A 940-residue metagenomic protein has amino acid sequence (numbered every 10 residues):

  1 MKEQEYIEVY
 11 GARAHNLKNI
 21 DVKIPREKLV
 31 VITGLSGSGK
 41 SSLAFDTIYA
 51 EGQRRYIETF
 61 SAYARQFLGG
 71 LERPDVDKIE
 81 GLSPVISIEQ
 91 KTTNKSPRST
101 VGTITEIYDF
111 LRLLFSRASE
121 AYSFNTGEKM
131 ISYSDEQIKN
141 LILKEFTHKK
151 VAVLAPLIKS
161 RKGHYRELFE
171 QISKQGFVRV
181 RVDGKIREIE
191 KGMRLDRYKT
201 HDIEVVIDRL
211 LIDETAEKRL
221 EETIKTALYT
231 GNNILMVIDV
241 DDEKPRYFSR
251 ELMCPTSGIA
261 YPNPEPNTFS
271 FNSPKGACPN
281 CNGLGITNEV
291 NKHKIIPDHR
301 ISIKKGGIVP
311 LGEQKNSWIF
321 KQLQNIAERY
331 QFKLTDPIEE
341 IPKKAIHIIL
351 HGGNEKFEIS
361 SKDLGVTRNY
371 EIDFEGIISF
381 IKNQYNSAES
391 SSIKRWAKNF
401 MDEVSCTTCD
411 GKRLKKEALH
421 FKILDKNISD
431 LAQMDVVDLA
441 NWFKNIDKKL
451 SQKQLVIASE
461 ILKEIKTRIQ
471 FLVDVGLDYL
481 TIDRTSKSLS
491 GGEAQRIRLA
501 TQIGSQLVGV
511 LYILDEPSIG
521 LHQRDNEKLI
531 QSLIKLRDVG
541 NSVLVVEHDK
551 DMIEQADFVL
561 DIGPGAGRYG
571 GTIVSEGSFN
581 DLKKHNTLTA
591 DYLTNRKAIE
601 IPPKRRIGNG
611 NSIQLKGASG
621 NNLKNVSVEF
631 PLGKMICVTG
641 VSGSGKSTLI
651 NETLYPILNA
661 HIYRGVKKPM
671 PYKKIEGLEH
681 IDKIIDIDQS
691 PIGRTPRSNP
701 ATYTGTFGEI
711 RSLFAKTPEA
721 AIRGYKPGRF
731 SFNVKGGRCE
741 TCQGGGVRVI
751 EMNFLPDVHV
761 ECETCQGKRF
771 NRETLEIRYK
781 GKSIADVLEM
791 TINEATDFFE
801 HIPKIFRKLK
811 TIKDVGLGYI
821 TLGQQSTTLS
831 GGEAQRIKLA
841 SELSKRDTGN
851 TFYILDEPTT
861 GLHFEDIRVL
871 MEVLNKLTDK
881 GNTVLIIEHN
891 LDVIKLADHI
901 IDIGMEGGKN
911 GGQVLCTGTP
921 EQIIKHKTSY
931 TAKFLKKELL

Functional and structural regions predicted by a protein language model:
M1-L940: Conserved phosphate-binding elements of NTP-dependent enzyme cores
